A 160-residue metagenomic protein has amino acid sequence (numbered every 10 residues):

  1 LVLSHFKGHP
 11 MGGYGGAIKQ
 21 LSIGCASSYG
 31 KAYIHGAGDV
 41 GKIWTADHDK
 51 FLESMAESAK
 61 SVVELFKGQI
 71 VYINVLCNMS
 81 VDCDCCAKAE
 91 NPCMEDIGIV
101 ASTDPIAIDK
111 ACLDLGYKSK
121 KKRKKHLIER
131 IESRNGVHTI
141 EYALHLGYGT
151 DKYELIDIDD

Functional and structural regions predicted by a protein language model:
V2-D160: Extended, low-polarity segments enriched in aliphatic/aromatic residues
